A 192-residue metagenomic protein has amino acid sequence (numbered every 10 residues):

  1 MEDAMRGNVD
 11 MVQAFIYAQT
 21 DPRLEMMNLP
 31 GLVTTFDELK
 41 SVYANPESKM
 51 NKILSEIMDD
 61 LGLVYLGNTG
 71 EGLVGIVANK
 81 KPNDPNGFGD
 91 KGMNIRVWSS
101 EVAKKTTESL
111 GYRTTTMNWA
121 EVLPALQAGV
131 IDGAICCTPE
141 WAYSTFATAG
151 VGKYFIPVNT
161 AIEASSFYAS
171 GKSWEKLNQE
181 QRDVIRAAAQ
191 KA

Functional and structural regions predicted by a protein language model:
M1-K40, E56-A192: N-terminal secretory/targeting leader peptides
K40-E56: Signature of the catalytic double-stranded beta-helix
